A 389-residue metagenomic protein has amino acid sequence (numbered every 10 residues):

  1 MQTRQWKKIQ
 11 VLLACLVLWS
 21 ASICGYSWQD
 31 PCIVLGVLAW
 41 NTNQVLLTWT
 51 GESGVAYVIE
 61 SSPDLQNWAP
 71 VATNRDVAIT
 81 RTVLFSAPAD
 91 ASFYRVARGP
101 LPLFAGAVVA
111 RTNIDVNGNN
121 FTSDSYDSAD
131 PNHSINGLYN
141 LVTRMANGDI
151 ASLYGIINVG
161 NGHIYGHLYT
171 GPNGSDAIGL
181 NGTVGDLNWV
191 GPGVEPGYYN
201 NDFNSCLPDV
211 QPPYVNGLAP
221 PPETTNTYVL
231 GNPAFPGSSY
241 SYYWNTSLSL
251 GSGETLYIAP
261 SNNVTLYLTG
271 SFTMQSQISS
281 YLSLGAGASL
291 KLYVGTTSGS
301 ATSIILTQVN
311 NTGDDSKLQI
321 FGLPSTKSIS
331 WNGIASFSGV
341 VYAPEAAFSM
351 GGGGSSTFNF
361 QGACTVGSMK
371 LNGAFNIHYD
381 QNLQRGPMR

Functional and structural regions predicted by a protein language model:
Q2, Q66-T73, N158-V159, F348-G351: Short amphipathic alpha-helical segments with coiled-coil-like heptad repeat character
Q2-L12: Bacterial N-terminal signal peptides that target proteins for export
T3-Q5, W19, A39: Compositionally biased, low-complexity segments enriched in small residues
Q10-G25: Bacterial N-terminal signal peptides
A14, G36, N41-L46, P220-P233: Short, charged low-complexity linear motifs
L18, L38, T50, N74-D76 (+5 more regions): Sterically constrained small-residue positions within well-ordered secondary structures of folded domains
C24-L101: Short, composition-biased motifs enriched in small/polar/acidic residues
L101-R389: Primarily marks folded extracellular/lumenal domains of secretory and cell-surface proteins
